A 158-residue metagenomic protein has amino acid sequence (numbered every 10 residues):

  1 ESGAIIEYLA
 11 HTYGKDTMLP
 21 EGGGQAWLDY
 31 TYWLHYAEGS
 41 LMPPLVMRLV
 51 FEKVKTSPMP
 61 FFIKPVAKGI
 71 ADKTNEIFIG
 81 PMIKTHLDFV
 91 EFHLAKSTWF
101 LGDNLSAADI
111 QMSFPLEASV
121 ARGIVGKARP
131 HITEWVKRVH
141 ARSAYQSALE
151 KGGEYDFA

Functional and structural regions predicted by a protein language model:
E1-I70: GST-like domain detector, emphasizing the conserved glutathione-binding G-site in the N-terminal thioredoxin-like
I5, V90, D109, V139-R142: Residue-level signal for nonpolar/aromatic packing positions in well-ordered secondary structure
L19-A26, I77-F78, K96-A108: All-alpha amphipathic helical-bundle segments outside canonical DNA-binding/catalytic cores that form hydrophobic
L45, F100-V125, V139: GST superfamily/GST-like fold recognition
E76-H93: Amphipathic alpha-helical packing segments from all-alpha helical-bundle domains
F92-N104, G126-A128, A144-A148: Surface-exposed helix-capping loop/turn segments at secondary-structure junctions
A128-A158: Long hydrophobic alpha-helical segments typical of transmembrane helices together with their membrane-interfacial
